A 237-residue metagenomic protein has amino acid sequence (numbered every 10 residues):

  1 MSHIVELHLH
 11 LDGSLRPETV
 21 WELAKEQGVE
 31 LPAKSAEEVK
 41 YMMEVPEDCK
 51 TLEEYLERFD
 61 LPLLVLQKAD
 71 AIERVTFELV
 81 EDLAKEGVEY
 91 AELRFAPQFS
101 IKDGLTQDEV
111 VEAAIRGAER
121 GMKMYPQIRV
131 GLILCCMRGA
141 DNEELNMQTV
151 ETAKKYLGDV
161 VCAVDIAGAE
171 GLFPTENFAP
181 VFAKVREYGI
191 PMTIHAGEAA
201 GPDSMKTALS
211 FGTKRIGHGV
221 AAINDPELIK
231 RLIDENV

Functional and structural regions predicted by a protein language model:
M1-I190, A199-S204, S210, K214-R215 (+1 more regions): Metal-cofactor-binding active-site regions of metalloenzymes
H195: Active-site glycine-centered loops adjacent to acidic/histidine catalytic or metal-binding residues that shape
